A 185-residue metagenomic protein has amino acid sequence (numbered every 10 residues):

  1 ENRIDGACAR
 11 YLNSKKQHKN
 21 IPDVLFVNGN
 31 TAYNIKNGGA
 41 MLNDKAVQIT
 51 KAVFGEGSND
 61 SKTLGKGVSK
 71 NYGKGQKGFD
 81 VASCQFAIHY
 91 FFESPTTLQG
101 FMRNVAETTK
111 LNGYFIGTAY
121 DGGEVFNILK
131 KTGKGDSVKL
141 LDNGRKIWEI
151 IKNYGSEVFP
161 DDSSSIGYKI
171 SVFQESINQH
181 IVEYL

Functional and structural regions predicted by a protein language model:
E1-R3, L185: Hydrophobic transmembrane alpha-helices of multi-pass solute transporters/permeases
R3-R10, G38-L42, S94-T97, Y120 (+1 more regions): Short coil/turn segments at secondary-structure boundaries
D5-Q76: S-adenosyl-L-methionine
A32-Y33, H89, Y120-V125: Short "lid" loop at the C-terminus of a central beta-strand within the Rossmann-like core of SAM-dependent
Y72-G78, H89, P95-Y114: A short glycine-rich, Lys/Arg-flanked "PGG" loop and its adjoining helix->strand segment in the class I
S83: A conserved beta-strand element that flanks and buttresses the S-adenosyl-L-methionine
F86: Cell-envelope and extracellular/periplasmic
I116-T118, G122-L185: SAM-dependent methyltransferase
